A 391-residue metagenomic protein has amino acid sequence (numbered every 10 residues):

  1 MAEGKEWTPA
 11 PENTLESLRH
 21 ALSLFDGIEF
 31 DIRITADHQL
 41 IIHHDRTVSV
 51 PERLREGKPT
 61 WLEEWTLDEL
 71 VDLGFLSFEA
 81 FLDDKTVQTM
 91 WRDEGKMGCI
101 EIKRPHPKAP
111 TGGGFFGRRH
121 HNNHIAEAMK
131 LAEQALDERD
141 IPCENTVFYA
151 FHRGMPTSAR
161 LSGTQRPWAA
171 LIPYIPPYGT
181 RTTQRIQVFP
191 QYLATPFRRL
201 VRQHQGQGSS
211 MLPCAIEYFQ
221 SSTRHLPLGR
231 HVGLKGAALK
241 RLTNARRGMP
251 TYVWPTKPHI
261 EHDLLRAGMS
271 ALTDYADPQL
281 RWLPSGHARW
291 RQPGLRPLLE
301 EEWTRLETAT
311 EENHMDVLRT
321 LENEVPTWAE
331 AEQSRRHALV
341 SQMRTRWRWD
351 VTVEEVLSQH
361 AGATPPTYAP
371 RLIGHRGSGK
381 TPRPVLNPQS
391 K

Functional and structural regions predicted by a protein language model:
M1-K391: Phosphate-group recognition and catalysis centered on beta-loop-alpha active-site segments
